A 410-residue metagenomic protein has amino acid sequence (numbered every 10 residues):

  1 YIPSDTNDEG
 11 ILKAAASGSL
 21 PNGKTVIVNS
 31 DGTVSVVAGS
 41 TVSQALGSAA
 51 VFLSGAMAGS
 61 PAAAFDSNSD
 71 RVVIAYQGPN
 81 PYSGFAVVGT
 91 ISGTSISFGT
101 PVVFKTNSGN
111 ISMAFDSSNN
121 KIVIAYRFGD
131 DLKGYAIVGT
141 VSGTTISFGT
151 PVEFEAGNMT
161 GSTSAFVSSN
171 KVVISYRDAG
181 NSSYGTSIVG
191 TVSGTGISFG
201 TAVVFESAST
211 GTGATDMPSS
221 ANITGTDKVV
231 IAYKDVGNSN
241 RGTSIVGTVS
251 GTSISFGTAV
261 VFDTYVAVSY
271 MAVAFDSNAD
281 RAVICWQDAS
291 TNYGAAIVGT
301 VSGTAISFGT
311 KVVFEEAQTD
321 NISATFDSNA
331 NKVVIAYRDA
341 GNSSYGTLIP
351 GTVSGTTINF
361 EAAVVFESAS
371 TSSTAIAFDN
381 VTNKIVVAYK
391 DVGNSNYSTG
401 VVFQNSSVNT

Functional and structural regions predicted by a protein language model:
Y1-T410: Polar, enzyme-active/binding microenvironments
